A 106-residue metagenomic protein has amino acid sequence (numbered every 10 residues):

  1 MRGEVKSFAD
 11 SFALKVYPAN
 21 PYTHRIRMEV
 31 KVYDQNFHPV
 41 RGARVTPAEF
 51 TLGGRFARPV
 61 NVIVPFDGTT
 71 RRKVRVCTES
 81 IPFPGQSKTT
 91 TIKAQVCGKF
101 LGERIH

Functional and structural regions predicted by a protein language model:
M1-S11, A43-V45: N-terminal edge beta-strand
E4, P18, A48-F50: Outer-membrane beta-barrel proteins
F8-K15, R71-R75: Short, solvent-exposed loop/turn segments enriched in Ser/Thr/Gly
A13-P21, I63: Short edge beta-strand/loop segments characteristic of extracellular beta-sandwich folds
P21-P39, S80: Short acidic, flexible loop segments centered on an aromatic residue
F37-T69: Intrinsically disordered, low-complexity Pro/Gly/Ser/Thr-rich segments with frequent PxxP/GP/PP motifs and embedded
P65-H106: Terminal connector regions
